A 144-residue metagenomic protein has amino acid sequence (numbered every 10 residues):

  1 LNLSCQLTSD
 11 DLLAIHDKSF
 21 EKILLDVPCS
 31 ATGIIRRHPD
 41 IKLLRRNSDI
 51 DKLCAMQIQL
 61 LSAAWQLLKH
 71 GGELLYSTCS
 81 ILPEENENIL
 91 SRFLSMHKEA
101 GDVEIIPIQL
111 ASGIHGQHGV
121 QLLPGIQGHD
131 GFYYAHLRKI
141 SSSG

Functional and structural regions predicted by a protein language model:
L1-D10: Conserved SAM-binding strand-loop segment of SAM-dependent methyltransferases
N2, N47, N86-N88: Detector for Asparagine
S9-L24, P28-A31, R36, D51 (+1 more regions): C-terminal catalytic and target-recognition region of SAM-dependent MTase-like enzymes, primarily methyltransferases
I41-K69: Glycine-rich S-adenosyl-L-methionine
